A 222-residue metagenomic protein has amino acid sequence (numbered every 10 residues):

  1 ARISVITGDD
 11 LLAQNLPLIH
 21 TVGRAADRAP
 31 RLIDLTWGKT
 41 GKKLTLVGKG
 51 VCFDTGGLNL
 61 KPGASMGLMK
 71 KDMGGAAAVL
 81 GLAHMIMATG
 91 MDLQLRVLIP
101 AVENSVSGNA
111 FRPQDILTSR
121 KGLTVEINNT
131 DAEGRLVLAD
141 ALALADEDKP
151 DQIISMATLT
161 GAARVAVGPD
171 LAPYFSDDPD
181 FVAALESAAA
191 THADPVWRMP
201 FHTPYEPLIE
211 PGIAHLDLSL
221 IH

Functional and structural regions predicted by a protein language model:
R2-I221: A generic structural signal for tightly packed, nonpolar segments enriched in small/aliphatic residues
